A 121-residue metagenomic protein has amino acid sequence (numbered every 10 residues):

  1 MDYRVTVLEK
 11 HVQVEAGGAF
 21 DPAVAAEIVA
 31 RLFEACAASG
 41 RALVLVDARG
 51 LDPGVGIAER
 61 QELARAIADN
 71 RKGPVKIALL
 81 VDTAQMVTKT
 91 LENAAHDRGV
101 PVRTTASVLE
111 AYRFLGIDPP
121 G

Functional and structural regions predicted by a protein language model:
M1-G121: Amphipathic, Lys/Arg-enriched alpha-helical "gate/interface" segment within cytosolic domains that mediates
